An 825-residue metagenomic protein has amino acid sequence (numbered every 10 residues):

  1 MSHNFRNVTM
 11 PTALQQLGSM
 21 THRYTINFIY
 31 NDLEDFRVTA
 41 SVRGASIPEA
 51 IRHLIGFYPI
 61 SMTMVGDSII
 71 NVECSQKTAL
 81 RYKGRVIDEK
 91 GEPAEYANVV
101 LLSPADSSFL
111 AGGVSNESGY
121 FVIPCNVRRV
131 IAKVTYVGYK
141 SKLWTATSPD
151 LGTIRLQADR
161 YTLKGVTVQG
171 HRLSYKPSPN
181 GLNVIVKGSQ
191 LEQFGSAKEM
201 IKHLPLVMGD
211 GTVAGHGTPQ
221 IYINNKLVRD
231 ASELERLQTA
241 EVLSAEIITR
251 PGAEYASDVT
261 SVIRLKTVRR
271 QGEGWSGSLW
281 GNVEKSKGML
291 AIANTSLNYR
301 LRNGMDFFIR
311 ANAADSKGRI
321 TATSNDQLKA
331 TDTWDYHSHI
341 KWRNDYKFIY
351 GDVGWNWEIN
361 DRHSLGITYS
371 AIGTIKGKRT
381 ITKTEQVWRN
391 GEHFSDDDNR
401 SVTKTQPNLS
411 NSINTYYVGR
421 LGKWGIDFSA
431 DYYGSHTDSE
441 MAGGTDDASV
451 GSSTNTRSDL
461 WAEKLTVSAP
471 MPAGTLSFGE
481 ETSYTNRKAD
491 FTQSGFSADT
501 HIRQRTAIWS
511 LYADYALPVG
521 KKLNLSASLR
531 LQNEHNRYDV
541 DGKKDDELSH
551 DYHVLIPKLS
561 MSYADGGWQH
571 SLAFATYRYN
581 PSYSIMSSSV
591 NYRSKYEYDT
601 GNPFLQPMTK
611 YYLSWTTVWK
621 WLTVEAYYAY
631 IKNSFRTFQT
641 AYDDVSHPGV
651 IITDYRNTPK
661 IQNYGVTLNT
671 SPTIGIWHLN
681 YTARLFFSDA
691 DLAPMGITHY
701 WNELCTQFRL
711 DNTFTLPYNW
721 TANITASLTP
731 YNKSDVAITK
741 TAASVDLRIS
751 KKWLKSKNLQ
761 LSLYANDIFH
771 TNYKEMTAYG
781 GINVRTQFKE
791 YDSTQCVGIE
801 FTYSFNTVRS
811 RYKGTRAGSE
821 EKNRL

Functional and structural regions predicted by a protein language model:
L14, G18-T21, Y58, V65-A79 (+6 more regions): Short, acidic, small-residue-rich periplasmic hinge/interaction motif at the N-terminus of Gram-negative outer-membrane
I70-E73, P149-Q157, A197-M200, A231-S232 (+3 more regions): N-terminal periplasmic accessory domains that precede and gate Gram-negative outer-membrane beta-barrel machines
A105-Y120: Short, acidic Ser/Thr/Gly-rich low-complexity loop/linker segments typical of extracellular and cell-surface proteins
V122-P124, G209, N224-G252, T295: Short acidic/polar hinge/loop motifs at secondary-structure boundaries that mediate gating or recognition
F348-K376, R400-D541, S562-S571, L622-A626 (+1 more regions): Face-selective signature of the C-terminal outer-membrane beta-barrel domain
K404, Q504, E547-H550, R578-K632 (+2 more regions): Outer-membrane beta-barrel signature, preferentially recognizing the C-terminal barrel domain of Gram-negative
L460-K464, I508-S510, Q606, Y612 (+3 more regions): Outer membrane beta-barrel strand-and-loop segments of large Gram-negative receptors, especially TonB-dependent
K488, N533-Y538, Y563-Y612, Y628-P648 (+1 more regions): Surface-exposed extracellular loop regions of Gram-negative outer-membrane beta-barrel proteins, predominantly
